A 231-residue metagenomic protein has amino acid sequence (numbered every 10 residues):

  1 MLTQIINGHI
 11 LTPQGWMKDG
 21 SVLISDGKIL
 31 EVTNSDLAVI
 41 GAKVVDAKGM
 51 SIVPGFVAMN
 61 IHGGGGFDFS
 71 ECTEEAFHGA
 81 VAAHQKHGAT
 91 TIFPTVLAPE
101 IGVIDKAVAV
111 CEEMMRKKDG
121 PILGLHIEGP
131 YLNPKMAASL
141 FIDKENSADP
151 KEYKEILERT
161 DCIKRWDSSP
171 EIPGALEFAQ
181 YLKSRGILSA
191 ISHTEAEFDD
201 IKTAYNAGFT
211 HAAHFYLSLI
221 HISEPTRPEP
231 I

Functional and structural regions predicted by a protein language model:
M1-A38: N-terminal metal-binding scaffold of metallo-dependent hydrolase/deaminase domains
T3-I10, A38-E74, H78, A82: Replace "His-x-His-based motif
G8, V22, G27, G49 (+5 more regions): Divalent metal-coordination and catalytic microenvironments
K43, A47-K48, A107-D119, D199-N206: Short amphipathic alpha-helices and their capping/turn segments at secondary-structure boundaries
P54-G65, G129-A138, E171-A179: N-terminal small/glycine-rich loop or linker at the start of catalytic domains across soluble metabolic enzymes
H62, H78-A107, P121-N133, T160-E171 (+2 more regions): Divalent metal-dependent hydrolysis catalytic cores, especially in the metallo-beta-lactamase
M114, E145-S223: Histidine/acidic residue-rich metal-binding segments in metalloenzymes
H221-I231: Single conserved hydrophobic/aromatic residue that forms the stacking wall/gate of nucleotide- or nucleobase-binding
